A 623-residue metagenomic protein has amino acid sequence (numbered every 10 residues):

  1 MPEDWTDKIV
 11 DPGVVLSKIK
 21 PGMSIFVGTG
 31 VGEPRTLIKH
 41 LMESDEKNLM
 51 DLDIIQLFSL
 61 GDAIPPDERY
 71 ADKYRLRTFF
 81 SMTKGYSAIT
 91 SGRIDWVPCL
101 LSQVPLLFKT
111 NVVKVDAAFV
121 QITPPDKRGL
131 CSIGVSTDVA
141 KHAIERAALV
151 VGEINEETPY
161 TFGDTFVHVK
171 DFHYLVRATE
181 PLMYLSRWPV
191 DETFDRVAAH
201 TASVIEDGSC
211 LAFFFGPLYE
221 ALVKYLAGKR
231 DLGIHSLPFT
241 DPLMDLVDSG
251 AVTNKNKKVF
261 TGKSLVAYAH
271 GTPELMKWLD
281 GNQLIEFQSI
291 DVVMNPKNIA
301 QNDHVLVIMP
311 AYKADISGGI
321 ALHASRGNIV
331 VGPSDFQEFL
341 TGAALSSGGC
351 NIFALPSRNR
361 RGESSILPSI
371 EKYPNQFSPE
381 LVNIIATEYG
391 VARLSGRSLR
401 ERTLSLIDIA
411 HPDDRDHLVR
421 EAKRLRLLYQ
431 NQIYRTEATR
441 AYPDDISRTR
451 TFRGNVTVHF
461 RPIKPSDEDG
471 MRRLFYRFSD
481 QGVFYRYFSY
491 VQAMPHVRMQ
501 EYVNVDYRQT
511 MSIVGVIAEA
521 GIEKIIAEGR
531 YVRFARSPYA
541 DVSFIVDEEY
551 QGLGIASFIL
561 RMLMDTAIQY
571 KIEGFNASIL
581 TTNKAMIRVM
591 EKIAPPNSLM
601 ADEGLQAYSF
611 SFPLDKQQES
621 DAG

Functional and structural regions predicted by a protein language model:
M1-T436: Conserved alpha/beta enzyme-core scaffold
A441-G623: Long, contiguous binding/interaction regions
